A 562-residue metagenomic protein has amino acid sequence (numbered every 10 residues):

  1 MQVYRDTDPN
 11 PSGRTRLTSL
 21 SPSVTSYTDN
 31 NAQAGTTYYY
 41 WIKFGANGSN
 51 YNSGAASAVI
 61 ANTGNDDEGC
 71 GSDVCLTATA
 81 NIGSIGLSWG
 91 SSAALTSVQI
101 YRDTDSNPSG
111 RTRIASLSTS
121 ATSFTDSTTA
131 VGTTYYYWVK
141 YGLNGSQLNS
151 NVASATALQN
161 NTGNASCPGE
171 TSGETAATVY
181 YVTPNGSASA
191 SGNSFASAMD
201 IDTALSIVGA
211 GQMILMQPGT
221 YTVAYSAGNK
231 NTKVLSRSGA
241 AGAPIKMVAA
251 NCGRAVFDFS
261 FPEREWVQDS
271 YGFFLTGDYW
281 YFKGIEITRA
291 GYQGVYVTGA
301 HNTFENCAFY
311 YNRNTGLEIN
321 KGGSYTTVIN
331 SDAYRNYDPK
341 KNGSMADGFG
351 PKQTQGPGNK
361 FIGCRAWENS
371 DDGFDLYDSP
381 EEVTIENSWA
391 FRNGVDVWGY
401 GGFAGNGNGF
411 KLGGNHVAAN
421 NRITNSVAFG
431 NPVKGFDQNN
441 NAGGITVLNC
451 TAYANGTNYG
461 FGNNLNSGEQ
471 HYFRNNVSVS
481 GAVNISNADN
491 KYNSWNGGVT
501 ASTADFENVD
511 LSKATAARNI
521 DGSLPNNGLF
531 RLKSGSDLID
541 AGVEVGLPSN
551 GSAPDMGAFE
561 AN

Functional and structural regions predicted by a protein language model:
A32-G48, D126-G145: Beta-strand-rich modules
A34, S49-A94, V131, N144-G163: Pro/Thr/Ser/Gly-rich low-complexity, intrinsically disordered linker/stalk tracts
A165-E170, R518-N562: Surface beta-loop-beta hairpin patches that serve as ligand-binding interfaces in beta-rich domains
T178, V182-A224, G228-N229, S536 (+1 more regions): Acidic Gly/Asp/Thr-rich repetitive segments characteristic of extracellular carbohydrate-active and adhesion proteins
Q217, V248-A250, D258, T276 (+23 more regions): Feature marks extracellular polysaccharide-active and adherence modules
T222-Y225, S236-G291, Y337: Right-handed parallel beta-helix/beta-spiral solenoid domain characteristic of secreted/periplasmic
S226-S236, F261-F273, R289-Y296, Y311-N320 (+5 more regions): Extracellular beta-strand/beta-solenoid scaffold signature
A227-N231, N387, A419-G528: Predominantly extracellular beta-rich ligand-binding scaffolds that present long acidic/polar faces for carbohydrate
